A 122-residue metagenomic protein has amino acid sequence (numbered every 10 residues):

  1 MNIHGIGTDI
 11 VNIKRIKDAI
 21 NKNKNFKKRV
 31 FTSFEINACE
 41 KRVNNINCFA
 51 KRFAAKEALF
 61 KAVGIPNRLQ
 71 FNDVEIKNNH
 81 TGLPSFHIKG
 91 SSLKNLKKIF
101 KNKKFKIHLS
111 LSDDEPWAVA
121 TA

Functional and structural regions predicted by a protein language model:
M1-T121: Core catalytic alpha/beta fold that binds nucleotide/phospho-ligands
